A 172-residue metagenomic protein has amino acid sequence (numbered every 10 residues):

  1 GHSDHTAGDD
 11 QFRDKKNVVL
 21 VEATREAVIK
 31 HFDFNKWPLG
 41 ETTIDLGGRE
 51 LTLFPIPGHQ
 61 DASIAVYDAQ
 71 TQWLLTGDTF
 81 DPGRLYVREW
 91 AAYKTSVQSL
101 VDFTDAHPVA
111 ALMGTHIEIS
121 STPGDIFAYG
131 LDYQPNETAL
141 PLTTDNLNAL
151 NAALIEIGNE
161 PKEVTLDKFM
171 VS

Functional and structural regions predicted by a protein language model:
G1-G47: Active-site HxH/HxHxD metal-binding segment of metal-dependent hydrolases
W37-L39, L46-R49, H59-D61, Y86: Short, solvent-exposed coil/turn segments
L39, L46-G47, P123, Y129 (+1 more regions): Feature targets compositionally biased, intrinsically disordered low-complexity regions with long contiguous runs
E50-F54: Conserved N-terminal boundary motif of the eukaryotic protein kinase catalytic domain
P55-P57, D61-N146: Metallo-beta-lactamase
A149-S172: C-terminal regulatory/interaction regions
